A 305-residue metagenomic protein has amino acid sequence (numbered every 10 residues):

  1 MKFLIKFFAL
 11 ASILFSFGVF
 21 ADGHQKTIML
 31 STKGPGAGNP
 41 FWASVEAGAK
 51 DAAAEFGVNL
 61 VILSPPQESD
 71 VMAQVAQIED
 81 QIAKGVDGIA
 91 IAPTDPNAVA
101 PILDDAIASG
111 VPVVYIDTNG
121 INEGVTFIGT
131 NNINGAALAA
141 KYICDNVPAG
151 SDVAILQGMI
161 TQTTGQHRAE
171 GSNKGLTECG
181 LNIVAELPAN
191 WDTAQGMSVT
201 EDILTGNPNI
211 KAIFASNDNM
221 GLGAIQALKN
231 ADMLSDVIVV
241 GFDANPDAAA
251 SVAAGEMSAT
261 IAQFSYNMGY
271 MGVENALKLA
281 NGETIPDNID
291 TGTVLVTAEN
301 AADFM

Functional and structural regions predicted by a protein language model:
K2-L10: Sec-dependent signal peptide recognition, specifically the positively charged N-region followed immediately by
F3-L4, F17, A21-M305: A residue-level marker of the well-folded mature domains of exported/periplasmic proteins
A9-F17: Hydrophobic alpha-helical targeting segments used for export or membrane insertion
